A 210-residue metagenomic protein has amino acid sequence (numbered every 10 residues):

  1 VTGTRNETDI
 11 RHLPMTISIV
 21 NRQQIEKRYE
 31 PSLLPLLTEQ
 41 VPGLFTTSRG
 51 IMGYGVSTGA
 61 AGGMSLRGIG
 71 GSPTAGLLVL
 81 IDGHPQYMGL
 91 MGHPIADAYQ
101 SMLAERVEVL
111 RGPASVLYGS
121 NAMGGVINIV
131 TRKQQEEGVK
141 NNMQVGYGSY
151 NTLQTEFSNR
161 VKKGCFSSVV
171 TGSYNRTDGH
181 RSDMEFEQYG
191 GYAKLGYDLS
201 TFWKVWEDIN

Functional and structural regions predicted by a protein language model:
V1-E26, L34: Short, acidic, small-residue-rich periplasmic hinge/interaction motif at the N-terminus of Gram-negative outer-membrane
T4, I51, G112, V130 (+3 more regions): Outer-membrane beta-barrel pore domains and translocons
I17, I25, L37-T38, V107-V109 (+1 more regions): Non-catalytic regulatory/gating segments with a bias toward low-complexity or hydrophobic composition
P35-H84, E105: Extracytoplasmic beta-strand/coil segments of soluble accessory domains associated with Gram-negative outer-membrane
G63-S65, R106, V126, K140-Q144 (+3 more regions): Membrane-embedded beta-strand positions in outer-membrane beta-barrel channels/transporters
H84-R111: Short acidic/polar hinge/loop motifs at secondary-structure boundaries that mediate gating or recognition
E105-R106, G125, T131-Y147, S167-G172: Transmembrane beta-strand segments of Gram-negative outer membrane beta-barrel proteins
Y147-R176, R181-N210: Transmembrane beta-barrel wall of Gram-negative outer-membrane proteins
